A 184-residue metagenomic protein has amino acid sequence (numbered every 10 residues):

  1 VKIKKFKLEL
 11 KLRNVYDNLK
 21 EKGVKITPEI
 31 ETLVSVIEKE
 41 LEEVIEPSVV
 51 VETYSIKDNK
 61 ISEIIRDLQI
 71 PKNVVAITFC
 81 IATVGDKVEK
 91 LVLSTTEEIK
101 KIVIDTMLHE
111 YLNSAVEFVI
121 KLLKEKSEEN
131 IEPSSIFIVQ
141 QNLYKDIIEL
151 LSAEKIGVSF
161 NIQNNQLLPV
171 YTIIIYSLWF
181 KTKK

Functional and structural regions predicted by a protein language model:
V1-K100, I104: Active-site helix-to-loop segments that bind/position phosphate- or nucleotide-bearing substrates and donors across
N14, N18, N59, N73 (+4 more regions): Detector for Asparagine
L33, I37-L41, A115, V119 (+2 more regions): General structural feature for long, well-ordered alpha-helical segments within catalytic domains of soluble enzymes
P47-I56, K121-S135: Flexible, glycine/charged-enriched surface loops at secondary-structure junctions
E52, I56, E89-T95, S114-F118 (+3 more regions): Generic local-structure boundary detector
L93-I131: Conserved helix-adjacent loop modules within structured domains
E129-K184: Short terminal or interdomain "cap/linker" segment that borders an active site or interface and mediates
